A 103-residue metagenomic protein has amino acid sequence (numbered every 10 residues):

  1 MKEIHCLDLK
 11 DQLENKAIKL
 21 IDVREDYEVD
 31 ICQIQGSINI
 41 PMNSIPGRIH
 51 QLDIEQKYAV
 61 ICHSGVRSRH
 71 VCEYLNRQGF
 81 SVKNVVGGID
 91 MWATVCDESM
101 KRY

Functional and structural regions predicted by a protein language model:
M1-K19, D26-K57, V66-Y103: Rhodanese-like catalytic fold shared by cysteine-dependent sulfurtransferases and DSP/PTP-type phosphatases
I61: Short, surface-exposed ligand- or partner-binding patches at beta-edge/loop junctions that are enriched in aromatics
